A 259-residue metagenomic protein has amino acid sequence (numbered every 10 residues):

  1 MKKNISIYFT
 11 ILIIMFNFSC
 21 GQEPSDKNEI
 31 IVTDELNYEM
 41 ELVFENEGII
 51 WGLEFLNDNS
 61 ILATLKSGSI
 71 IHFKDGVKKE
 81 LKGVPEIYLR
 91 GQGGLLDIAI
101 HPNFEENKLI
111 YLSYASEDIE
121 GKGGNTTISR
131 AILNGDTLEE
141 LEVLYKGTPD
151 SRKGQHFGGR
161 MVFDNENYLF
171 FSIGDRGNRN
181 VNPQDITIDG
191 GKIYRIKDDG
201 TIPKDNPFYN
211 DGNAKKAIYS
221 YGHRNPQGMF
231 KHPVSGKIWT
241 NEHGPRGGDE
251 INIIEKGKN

Functional and structural regions predicted by a protein language model:
M1-F9: Bacterial N-terminal signal peptides that target proteins for export
I5-S6, L133, D198: Sequence-pattern detector for short linear motifs and compositional/periodic biases rather than a specific fold
I11-I14: C-terminal, beta-rich DNA-binding module of retroviral/retroelements integrases
F16-S19: C-terminal motif of bacterial Sec signal peptides marking the signal peptidase cleavage site
G21-R179, G228-K231, G236-G244: Acidic, Gly/Ser/Thr-rich repeat motifs that build Ca2+-stabilized beta-propeller blades
S25-T33, G93-L95, N103-E105, R176-N259: Beta-propeller domain segments
